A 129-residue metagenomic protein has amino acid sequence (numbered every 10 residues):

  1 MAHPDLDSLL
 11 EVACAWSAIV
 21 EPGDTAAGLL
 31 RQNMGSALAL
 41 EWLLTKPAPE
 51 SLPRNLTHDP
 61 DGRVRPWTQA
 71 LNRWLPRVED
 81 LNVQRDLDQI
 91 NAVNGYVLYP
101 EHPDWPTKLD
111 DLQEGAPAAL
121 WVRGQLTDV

Functional and structural regions predicted by a protein language model:
M1-V129: Short, positively charged patches
